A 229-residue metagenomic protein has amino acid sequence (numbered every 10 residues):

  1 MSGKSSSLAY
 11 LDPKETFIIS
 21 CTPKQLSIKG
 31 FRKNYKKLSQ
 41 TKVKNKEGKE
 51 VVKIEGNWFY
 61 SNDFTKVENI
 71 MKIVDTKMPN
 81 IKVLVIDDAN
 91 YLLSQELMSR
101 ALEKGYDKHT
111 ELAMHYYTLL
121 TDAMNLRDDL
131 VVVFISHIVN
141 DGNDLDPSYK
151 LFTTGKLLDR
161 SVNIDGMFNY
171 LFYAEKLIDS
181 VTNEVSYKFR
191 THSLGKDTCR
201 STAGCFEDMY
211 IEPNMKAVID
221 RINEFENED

Functional and structural regions predicted by a protein language model:
M1-M78, V83, Y91: Conserved P-loop
S6, I28-G30, Q95-E96, N143-L145 (+1 more regions): Short glycine-/acidic-enriched loop or helix-start segments at secondary-structure transitions that form or flank
P79, D128, G166: Structured loop/turn residues at beta-strand edges in well-structured enzyme cores
V83-V162: P-loop NTPase motor core
V132-Y210: Phosphate-binding/switch region of NTP-binding enzymes
C199-D229: NTP-binding/hydrolysis catalytic cores, primarily Walker-type P-loop NTPases
